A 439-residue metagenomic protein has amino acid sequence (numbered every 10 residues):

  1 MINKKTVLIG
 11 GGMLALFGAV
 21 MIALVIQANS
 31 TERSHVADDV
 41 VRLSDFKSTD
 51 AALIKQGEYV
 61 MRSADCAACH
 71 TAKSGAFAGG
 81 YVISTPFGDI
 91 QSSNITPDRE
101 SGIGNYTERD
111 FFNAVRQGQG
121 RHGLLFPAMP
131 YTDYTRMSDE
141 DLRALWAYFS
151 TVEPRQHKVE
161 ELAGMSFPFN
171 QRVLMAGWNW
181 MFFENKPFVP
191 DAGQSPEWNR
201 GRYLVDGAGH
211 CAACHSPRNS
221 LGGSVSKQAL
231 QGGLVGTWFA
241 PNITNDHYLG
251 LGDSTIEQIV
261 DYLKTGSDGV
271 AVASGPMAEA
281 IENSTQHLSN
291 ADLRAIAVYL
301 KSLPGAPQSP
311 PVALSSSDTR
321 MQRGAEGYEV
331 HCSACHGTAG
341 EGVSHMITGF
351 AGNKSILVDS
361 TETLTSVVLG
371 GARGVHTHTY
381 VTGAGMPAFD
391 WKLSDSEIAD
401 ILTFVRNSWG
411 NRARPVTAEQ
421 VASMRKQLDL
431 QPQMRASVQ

Functional and structural regions predicted by a protein language model:
M1-D50, A114, Q119-H122, E140-S195 (+3 more regions): Post-cleavage N-terminal segment of exported redox proteins
H35-S48, A52-E58, S63, A68-T71 (+8 more regions): Sequence context of c-type cytochrome heme-c attachment sites
D50-A72, A76-S84, M175-W180, V189-N219 (+3 more regions): Sequence/structural segment immediately N-terminal to covalent heme-attachment motifs in c-type and related
L53-Q56, T107, F111, S138-L142 (+11 more regions): Stable alpha-helical elements in mature extracytoplasmic
Y59-T71, S93-N94, D110-R116, Y131 (+10 more regions): C-type cytochrome heme c attachment motif
T71, A78-Y81, G123-F126, Q156-A163 (+6 more regions): Short, solvent-exposed loop/turn and secondary-structure capping segments
A78-P86, S93-N94, S216-V270: Active-site substrate-binding loop specific to GH73 endo-beta-N-acetylglucosaminidase modules in bacterial autolysins
Q91-G104, R116-E140, E161-M165, A240-G252 (+4 more regions): Axial heme c-ligation environment in periplasmic c-type cytochrome domains
